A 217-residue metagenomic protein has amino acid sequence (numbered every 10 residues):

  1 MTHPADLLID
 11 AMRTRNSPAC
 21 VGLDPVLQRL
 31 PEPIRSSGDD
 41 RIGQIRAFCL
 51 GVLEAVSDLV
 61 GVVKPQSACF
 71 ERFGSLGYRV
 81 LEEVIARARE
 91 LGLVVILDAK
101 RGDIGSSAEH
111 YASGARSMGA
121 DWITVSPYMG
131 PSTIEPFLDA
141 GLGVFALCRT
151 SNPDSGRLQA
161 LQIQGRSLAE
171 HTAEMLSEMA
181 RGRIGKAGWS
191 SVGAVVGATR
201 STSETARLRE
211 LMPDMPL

Functional and structural regions predicted by a protein language model:
M1-E83, R87-G92: Conserved N-terminal beta1-alpha1 strand-loop-helix module at the mouth
A11, A55-V56, A88, A115 (+3 more regions): Generic structural signal for hydrophobic
S17-L23, V63-P65, V95-L97, I123-V125 (+3 more regions): Hydrophobic faces of well-ordered beta-strands that scaffold small-molecule active sites in alpha/beta enzyme cores
V26, D103-G197: Conserved anion-binding
R35-D39, D139-G141, L161-Q164, L208-D214: Short, solvent-exposed amphipathic alpha-helical segments in soluble enzyme and RNA/protein-processing domains
F48, V52, V80-V84, Y111 (+3 more regions): A general structural detector for well-ordered alpha-helical segments in enzyme core domains, enriched
A68-E71, I96, K100-A108: Conserved PLP phosphate-binding loop immediately N-terminal to the Schiff-base lysine helix in PLP-dependent enzymes
T199-L217: A C-terminal functional module that forms or caps the active site or interfaces directly with catalytic machinery
